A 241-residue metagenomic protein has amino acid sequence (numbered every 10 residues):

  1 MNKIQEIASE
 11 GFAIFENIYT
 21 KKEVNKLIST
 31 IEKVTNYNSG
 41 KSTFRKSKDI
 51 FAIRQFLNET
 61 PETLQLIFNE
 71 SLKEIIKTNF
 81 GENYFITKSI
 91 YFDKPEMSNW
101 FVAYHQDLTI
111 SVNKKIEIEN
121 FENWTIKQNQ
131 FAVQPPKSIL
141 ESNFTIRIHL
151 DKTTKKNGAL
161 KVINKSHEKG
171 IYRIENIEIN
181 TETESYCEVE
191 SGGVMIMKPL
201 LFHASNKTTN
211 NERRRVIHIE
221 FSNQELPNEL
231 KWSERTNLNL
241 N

Functional and structural regions predicted by a protein language model:
N2-S9, F15-T125, L240-N241: Non-heme Fe(II)-dependent double-stranded beta-helix
Y19-K21, Y91-M97, T109, K152-K155 (+3 more regions): Short, solvent-exposed loop/turn segments at secondary-structure junctions
K41-S42, H167-E178, E182-S185, S191-I196 (+1 more regions): Non-heme Fe(II)/2-oxoglutarate
S47, S138-L140, N211-R213: A generic structural micro-feature
P61-Q65, V133, E182-S185, S205: Active-site rim elements
T87, S142, K156, R213-R215: Residues that flank catalytic or metal-binding motifs in active/ligand-binding sites
K88-I90, I146-I148, I217-F221: A structural signal for short, well-ordered beta-strand segments
S98-E188, E229-K231: Catalytic core of non-heme Fe(II) oxygenases with the double-stranded beta-helix
